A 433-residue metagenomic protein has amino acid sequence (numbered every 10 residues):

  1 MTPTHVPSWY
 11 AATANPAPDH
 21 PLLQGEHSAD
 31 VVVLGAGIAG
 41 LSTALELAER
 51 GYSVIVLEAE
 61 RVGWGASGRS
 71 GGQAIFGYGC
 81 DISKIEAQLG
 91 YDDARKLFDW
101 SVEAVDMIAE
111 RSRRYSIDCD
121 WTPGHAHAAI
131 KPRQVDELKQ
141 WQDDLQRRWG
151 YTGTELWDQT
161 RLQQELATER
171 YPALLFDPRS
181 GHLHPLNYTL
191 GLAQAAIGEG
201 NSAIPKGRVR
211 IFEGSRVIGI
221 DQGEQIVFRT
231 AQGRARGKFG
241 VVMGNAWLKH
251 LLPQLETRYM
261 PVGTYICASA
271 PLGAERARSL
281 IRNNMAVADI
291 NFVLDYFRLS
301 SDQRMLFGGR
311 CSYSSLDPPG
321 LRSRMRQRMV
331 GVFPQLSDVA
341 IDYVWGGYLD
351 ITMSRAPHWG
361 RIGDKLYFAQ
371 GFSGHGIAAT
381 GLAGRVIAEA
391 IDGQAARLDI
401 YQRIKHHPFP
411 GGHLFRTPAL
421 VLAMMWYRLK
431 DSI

Functional and structural regions predicted by a protein language model:
M1-V31, E49: Extreme N-terminal leader/targeting segments of oxidoreductases
A29-V56: N-terminal Rossmann-like FAD-binding beta1-loop-alpha1 element of flavoenzymes
E49-R69: Glycine-rich FAD pyrophosphate-binding loop
R69-D99: Glycine-rich active-site loop/strand segments that organize a redox cofactor
Q88-A195: Rossmann-like flavin
D106, R114-T122, V217-Q225, G233-D364: Active-site substrate-recognition segment that forms the wall of the catalytic cavity or substrate channel
D136, D143-D144, R170-K238: Helical element adjacent to the flavin cofactor pocket in flavoenzyme catalytic cores
S315-D317, R322-S432: C-terminal catalytic lobe of FAD-dependent flavoproteins
